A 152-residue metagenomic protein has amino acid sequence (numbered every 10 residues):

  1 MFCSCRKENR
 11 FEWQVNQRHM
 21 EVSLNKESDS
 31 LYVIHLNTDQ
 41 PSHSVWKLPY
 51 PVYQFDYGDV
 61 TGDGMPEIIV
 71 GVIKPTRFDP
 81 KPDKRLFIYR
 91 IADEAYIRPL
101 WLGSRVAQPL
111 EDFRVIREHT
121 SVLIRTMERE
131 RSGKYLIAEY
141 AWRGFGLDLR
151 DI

Functional and structural regions predicted by a protein language model:
F2-I152: Beta-propeller-forming repeat regions
